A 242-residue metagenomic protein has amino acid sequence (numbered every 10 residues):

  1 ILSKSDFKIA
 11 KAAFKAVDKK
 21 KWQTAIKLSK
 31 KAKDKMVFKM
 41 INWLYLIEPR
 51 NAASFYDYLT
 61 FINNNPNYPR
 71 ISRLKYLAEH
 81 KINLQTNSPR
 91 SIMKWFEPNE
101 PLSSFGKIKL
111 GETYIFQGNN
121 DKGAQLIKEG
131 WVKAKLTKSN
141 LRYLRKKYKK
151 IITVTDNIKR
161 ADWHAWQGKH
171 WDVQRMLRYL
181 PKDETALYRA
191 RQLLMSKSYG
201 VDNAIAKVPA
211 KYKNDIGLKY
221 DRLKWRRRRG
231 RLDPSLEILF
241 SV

Functional and structural regions predicted by a protein language model:
I1-V242: Alpha-helical solenoid repeat scaffolds
